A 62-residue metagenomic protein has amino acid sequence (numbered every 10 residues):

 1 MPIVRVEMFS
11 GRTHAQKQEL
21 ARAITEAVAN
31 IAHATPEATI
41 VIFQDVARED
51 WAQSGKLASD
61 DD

Functional and structural regions predicted by a protein language model:
P2-D62: A domain-level signal for the structural core that forms small-molecule/cofactor-binding pockets and catalytic centers
